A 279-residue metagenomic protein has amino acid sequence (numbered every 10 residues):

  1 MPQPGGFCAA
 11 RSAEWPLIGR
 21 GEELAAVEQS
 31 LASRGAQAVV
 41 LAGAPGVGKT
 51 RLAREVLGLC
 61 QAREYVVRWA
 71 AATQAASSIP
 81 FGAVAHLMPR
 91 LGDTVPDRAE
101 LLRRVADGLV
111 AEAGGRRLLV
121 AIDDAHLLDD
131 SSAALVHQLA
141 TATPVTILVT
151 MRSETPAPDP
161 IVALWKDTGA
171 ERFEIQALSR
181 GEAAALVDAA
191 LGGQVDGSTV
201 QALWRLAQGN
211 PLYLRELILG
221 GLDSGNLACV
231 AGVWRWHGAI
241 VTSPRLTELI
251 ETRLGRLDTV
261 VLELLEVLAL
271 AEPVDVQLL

Functional and structural regions predicted by a protein language model:
M1-L279: Key residue(s) within conserved catalytic/signature motifs
